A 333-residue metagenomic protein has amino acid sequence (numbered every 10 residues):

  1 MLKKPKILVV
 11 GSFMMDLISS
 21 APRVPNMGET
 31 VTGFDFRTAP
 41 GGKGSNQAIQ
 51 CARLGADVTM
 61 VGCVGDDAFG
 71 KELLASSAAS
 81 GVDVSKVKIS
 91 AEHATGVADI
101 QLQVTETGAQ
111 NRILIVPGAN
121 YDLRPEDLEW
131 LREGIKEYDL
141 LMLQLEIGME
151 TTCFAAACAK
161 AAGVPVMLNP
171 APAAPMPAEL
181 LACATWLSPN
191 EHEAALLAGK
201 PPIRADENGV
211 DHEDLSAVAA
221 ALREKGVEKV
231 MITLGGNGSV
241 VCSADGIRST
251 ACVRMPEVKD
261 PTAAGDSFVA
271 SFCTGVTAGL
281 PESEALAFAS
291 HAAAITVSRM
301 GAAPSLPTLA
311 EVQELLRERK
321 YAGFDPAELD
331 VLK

Functional and structural regions predicted by a protein language model:
M1-M27, L332: Positively charged, low-complexity intrinsically disordered leader regions
L2-I7, P175, E179, A205-K333: Conserved phosphate-binding/catalytic region of the ribokinase-like
M15, E29-V31, T38, R53-D139 (+1 more regions): Conserved N-terminal subdomain of the carbohydrate kinase-like
P22-G44: Short catalytic helix/loop segments, enriched in acidic residues and glycine and frequently bearing histidine
A48-D57, L102, T274-G279: Alpha-helix C-terminal capping segments
D127-E129, L140-A217, N237-S239: Conserved beta-alpha-beta core of the PfkB/ribokinase-like small-molecule kinase fold
